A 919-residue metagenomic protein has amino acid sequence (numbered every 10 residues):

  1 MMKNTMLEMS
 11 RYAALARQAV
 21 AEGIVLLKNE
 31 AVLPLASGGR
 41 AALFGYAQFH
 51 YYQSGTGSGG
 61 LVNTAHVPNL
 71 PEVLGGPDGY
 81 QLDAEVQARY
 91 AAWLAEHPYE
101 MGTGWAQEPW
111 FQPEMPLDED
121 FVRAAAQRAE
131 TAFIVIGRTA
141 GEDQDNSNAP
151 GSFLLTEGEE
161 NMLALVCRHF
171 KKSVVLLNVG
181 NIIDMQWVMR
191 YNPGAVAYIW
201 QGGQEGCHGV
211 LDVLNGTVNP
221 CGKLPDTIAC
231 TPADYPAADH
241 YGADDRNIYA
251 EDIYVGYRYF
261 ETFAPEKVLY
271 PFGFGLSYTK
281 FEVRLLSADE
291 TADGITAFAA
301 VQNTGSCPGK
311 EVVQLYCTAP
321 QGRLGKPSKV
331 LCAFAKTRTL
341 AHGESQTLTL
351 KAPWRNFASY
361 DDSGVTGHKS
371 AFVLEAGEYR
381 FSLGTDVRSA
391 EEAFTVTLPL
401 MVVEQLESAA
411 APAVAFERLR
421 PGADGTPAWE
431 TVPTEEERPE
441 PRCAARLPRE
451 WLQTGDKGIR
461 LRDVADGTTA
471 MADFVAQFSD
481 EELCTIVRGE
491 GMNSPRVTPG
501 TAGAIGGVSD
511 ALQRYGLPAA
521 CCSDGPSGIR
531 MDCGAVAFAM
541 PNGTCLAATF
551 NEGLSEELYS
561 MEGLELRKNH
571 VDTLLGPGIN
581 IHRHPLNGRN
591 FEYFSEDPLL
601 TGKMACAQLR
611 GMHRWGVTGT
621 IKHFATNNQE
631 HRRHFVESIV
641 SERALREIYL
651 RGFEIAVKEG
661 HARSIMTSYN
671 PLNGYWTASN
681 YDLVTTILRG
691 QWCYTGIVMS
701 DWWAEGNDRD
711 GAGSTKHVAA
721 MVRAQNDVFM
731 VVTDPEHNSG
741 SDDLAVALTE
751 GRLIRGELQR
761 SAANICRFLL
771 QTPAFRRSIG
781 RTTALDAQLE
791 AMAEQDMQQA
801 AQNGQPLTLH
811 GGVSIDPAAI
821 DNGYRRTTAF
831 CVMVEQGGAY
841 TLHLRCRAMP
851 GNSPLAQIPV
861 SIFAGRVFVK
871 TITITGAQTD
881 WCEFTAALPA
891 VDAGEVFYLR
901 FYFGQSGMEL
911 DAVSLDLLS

Functional and structural regions predicted by a protein language model:
M1-S389, E404-H843, P859-S919: Glycoside hydrolase catalytic-domain context in secreted enzymes
N303, A848-P850: Extracellular acidic, Ser/Thr/Pro-rich low-complexity tracts
L398-L400: Interdomain boundary/hinge segments at the C-termini of tandem beta-sandwich modules
G851-V860: Beta-strand acidic-aromatic groove motif in beta-rich domains, primarily in extracellular
